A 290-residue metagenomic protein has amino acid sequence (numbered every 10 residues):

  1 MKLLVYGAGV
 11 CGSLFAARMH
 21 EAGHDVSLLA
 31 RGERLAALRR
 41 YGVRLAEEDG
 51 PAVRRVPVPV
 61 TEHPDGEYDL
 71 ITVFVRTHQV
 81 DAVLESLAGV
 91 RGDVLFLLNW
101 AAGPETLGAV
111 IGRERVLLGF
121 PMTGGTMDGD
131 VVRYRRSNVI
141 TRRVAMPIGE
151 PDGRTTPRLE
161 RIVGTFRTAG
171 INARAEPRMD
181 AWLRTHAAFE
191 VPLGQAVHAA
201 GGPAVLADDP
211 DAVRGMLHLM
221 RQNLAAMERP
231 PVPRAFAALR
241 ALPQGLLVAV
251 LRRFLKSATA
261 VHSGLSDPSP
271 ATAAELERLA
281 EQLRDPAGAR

Functional and structural regions predicted by a protein language model:
M1-P51: NAD(P)+-binding Rossmann beta1-loop-alpha1 motif at the extreme N-terminus of oxidoreductases
L3, D25-S27, V94, V116 (+1 more regions): Hydrophobic anchor at the start of a short beta-strand that flanks the dinucleotide cofactor-binding loop
V43-V60, E190: N-terminal glycine-rich dinucleotide-binding loop that anchors FAD/FMN and/or NAD(P) in oxidoreductases
A52-R135: Rossmann-like NAD(P)(H) cofactor-binding subdomain of soluble oxidoreductases
P59-T61, A82, T155-F166, A207-L217 (+1 more regions): Soluble, non-transmembrane catalytic domains of enzymes that act on hydrophobic metabolites at membranes
W100, E105-W182: Rossmann-fold dinucleotide-binding core
D180-L224: Active-site-proximal catalytic alpha-helix in oxidoreductases
R221-R290: NAD(P)-dependent Rossmann-like dehydrogenase/reductase catalytic/cofactor-binding core
